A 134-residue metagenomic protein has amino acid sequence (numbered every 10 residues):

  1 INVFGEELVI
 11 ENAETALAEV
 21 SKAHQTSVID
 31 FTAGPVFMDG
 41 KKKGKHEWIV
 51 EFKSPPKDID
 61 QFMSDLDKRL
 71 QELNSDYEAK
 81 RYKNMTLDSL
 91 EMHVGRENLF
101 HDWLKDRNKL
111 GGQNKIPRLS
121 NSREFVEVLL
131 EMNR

Functional and structural regions predicted by a protein language model:
I1-R134: AMP-binding adenylation
